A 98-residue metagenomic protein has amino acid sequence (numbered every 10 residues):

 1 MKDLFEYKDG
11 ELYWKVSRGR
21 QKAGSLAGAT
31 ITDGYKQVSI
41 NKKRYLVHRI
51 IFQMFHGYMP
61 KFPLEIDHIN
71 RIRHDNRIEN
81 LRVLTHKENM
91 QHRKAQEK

Functional and structural regions predicted by a protein language model:
M1-I40: Short helix-coil boundary/hinge micro-motifs
S17, N41-K98: Short, cationic Gly/His-enriched loop motifs
